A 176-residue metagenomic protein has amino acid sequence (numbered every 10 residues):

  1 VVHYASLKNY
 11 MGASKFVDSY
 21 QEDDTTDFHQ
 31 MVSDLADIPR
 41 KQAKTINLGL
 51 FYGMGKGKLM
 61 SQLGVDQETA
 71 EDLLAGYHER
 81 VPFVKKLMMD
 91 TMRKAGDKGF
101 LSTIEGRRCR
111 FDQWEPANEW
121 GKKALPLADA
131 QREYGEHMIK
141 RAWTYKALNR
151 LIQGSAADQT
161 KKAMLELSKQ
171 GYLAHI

Functional and structural regions predicted by a protein language model:
V1-I176: Conserved catalytic core of nucleotide polymerization and phosphodiester-bond processing enzymes
